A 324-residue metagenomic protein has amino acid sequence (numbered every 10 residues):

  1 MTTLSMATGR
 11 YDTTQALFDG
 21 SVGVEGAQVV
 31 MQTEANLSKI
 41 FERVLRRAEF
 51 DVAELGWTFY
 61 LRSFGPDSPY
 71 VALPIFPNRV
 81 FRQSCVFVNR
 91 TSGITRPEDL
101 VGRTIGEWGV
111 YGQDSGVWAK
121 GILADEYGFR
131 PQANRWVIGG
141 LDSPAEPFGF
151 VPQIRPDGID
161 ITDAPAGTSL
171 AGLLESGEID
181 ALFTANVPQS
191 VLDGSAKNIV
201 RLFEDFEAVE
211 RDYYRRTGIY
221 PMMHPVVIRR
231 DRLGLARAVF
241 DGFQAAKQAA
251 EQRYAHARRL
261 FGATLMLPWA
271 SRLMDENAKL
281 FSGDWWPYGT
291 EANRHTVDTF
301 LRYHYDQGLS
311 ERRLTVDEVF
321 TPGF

Functional and structural regions predicted by a protein language model:
M1-S5, I94-T104, F281-S282, D306: Immediate post-signal peptide segment of exported/extracytoplasmic ligand-binding proteins
T3-Q15: Extracytoplasmic "Venus flytrap"
Y11-D12, T58, V187, D231: Alpha-helix/helix-capping structural signal
D12-A145: Short, glycine-/small- and polar/acidic-enriched structural segments that line small-molecule recognition paths
Q32-R43, T95, N134-G172, M274 (+1 more regions): Short helix-initiation/N-cap motifs at beta->coil->alpha
P147-R258: Pocket-lining segment of extracytoplasmic ligand-binding domains
V227, L233-D306: Secondary-structure end/capping motifs
H295-F324: Tryptophan-rich aromatic "cage" segments
